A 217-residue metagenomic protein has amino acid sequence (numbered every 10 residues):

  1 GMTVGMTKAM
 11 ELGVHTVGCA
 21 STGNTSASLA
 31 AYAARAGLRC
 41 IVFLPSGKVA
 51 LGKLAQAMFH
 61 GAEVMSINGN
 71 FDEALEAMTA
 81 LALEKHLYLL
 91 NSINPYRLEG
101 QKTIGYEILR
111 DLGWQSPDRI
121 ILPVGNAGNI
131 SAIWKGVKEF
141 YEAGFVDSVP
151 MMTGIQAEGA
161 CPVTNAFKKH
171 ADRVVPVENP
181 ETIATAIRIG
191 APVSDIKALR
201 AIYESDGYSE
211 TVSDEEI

Functional and structural regions predicted by a protein language model:
M2-A9, L29-Y32, I104-I108, N129 (+2 more regions): Buried hydrophobic packing segments
G5, A9-Y32, G37-P45, S116-N126 (+1 more regions): A short, small-residue-rich loop immediately preceding and capping a beta-strand
A9, G13, M58-G61, L83-L89 (+1 more regions): Gly-rich Lys/Arg/Thr-decorated short loops/hinges at beta-loop-alpha junctions or inter-strand turns that position
G18, S26-G69, E73-L81, T164-K168: Active-site-proximal loop->helix
C40, V64, Y88-L89, S209: Hydrophobic beta-strand scaffold residues
F43, I67, L90-S92, P123 (+1 more regions): Generic beta-sheet signal
G69-H86, E139-I217: Active-site/ligand-binding loops adjacent to catalytic centers
A80-G144: Active-site/ligand-binding-proximal alpha/beta "capping" segment
